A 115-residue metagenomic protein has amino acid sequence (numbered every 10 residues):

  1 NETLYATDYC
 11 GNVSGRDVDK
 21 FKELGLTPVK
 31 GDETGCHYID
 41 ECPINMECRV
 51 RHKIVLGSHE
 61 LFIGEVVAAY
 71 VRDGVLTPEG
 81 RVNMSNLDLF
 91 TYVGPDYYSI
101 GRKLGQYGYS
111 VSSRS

Functional and structural regions predicted by a protein language model:
N1-S115: Basic, polyanion-binding surface patches
